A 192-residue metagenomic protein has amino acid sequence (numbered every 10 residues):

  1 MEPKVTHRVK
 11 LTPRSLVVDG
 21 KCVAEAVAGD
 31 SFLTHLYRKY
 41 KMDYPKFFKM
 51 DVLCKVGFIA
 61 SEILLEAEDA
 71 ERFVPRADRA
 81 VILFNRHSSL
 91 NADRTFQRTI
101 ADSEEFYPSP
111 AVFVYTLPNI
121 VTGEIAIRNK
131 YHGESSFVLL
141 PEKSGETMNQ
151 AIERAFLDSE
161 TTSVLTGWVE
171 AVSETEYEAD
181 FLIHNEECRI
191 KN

Functional and structural regions predicted by a protein language model:
M1-N192: Conserved "HGTGT" condensation-loop signature of ketosynthase/thiolase-family condensing enzymes that catalyze
